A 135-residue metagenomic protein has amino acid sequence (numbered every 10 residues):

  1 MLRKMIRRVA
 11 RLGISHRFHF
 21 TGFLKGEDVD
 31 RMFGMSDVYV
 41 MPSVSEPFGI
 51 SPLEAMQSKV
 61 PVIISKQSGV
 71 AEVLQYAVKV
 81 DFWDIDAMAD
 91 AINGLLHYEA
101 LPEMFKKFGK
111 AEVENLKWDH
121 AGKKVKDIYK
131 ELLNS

Functional and structural regions predicted by a protein language model:
R3-L24: Nucleotide-activated donor-binding/catalytic signature segment of Leloir-type glycosyltransferases, i.e., the conserved
F23-L24, R31-S36: Short alpha-helical donor nucleotide-sugar binding micro-motif in glycosyltransferases
V44: Aromatic "clamp/platform" in nucleotide-sugar-dependent glycosyltransferases that forms part of the donor/acceptor
G49-P52: Short glycine/serine-rich donor-binding loops of glycosyltransferases
P61-I64: Short hydrophobic beta-strand element within catalytic cores of glycosyltransferases and related nucleotide-activated
A77-D86, G94-E99: Conserved acidic donor-binding segment of nucleotide-sugar-dependent glycosyltransferases
G94, L101-N115, D127: A short, well-ordered alpha-helix in the C-terminal region of glycosyltransferases
